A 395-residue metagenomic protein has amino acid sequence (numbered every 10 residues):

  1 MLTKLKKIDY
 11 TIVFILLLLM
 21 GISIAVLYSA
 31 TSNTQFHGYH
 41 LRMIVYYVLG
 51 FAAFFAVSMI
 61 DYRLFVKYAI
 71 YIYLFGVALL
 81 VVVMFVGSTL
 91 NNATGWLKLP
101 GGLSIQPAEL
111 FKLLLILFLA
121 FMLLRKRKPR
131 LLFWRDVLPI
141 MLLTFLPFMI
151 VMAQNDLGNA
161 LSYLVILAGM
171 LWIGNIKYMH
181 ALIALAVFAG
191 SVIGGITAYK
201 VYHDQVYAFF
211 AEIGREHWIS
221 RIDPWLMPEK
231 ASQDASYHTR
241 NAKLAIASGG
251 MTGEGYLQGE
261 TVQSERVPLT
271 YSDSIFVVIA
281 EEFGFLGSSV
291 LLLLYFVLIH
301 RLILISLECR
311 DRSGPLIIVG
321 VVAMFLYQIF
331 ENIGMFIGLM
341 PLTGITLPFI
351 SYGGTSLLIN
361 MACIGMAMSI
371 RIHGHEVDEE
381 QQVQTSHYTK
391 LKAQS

Functional and structural regions predicted by a protein language model:
M1-L2, L27, F330-S395: A juxtamembrane structural motif centered on a specific transmembrane helix
L2-K6, T11, A25-V26, A30-Q154 (+3 more regions): Membrane-helix boundary/helix-loop-helix interface segments in multi-pass membrane proteins
V45-L49, E282-I299: Hydrophobic alpha-helical transmembrane segments
A52-Y62, A120-K128, A168-K177, V297-S306 (+1 more regions): Structural signal for the C-terminal ends of transmembrane alpha-helices and the immediately following loop
I70-Y71, V137-M149, L157-A208: Hydrophobic alpha-helical segments of polytopic membrane proteins
L161, I166-H180, E260-G287, T346-L358: Interfacial segments of multi-pass membrane proteins
L185-F285: Hydrophobic, glycine- and aromatic-enriched re-entrant/interface helices and adjoining loop segments
I303-T343: Loop-to-helix entry and N-terminal half of a specific, functionally important transmembrane alpha helix in multi-pass
